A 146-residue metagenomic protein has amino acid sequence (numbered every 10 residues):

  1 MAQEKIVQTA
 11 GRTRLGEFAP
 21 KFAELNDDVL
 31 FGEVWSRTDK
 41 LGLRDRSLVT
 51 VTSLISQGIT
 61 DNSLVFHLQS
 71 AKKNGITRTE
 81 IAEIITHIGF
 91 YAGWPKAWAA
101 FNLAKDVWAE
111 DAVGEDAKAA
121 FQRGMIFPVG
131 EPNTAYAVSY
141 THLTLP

Functional and structural regions predicted by a protein language model:
M1-G11, A117-R123: Basic/polar N-terminal segments that are highly enriched at the extreme N-terminus, encompassing both cleavable
F18-V29, S63-F66: Acidic-glycine-rich active-site phosphate/pyrophosphate-binding loop
L30-E33, V107: Gly/Pro-rich, tryptophan- and cysteine-flecked surface segments typical of secreted/extracellular proteins
S36-G42: Short amphipathic alpha-helical boundary/capping segments
D45-I55, L64, L68, I84-I85: Short, structured motif recognition centered on aromatic/hydrophobic residues
Q57, K73-N74, T79-F127: Hydrophobic, ordered structural segments
T134-Y140: Predominantly extracellular/luminal regions of secreted and cell-surface proteins, especially disulfide-bonded
T141-P146: Conserved small/polar residues in nucleotide/adenosyl-binding loops
